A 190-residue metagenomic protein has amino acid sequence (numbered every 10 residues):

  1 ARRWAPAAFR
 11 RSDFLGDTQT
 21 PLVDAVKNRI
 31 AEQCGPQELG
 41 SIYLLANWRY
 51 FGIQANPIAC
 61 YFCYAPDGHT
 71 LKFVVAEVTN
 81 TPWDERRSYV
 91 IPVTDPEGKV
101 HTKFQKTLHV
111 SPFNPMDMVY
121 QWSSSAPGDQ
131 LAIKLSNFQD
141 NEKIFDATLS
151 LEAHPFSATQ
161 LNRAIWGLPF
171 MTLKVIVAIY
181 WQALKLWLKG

Functional and structural regions predicted by a protein language model:
A1-G190: Mature, function-bearing regions of proteins
